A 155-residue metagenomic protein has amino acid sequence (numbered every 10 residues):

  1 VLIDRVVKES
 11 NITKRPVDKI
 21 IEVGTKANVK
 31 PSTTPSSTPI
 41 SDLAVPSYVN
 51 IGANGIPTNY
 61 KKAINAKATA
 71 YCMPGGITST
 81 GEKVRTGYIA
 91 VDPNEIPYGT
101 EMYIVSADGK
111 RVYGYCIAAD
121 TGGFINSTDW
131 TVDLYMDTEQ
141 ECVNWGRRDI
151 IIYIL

Functional and structural regions predicted by a protein language model:
V1-T38: Non-catalytic extracellular/periplasmic "stalk" and linker regions immediately N-terminal to catalytic or recognition
N28-L155: Solvent-exposed, well-ordered loop and adjacent helix/strand elements within mature globular domains that form
